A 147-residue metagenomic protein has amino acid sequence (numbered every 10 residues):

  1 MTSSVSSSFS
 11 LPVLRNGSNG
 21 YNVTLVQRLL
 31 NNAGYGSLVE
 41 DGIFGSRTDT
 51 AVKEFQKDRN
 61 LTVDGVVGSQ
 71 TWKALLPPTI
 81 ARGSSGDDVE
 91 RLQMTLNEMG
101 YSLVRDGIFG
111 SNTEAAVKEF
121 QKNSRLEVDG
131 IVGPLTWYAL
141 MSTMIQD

Functional and structural regions predicted by a protein language model:
M1-D147: Cell-envelope/ECM-targeting effectors and their regulatory/trafficking segments
